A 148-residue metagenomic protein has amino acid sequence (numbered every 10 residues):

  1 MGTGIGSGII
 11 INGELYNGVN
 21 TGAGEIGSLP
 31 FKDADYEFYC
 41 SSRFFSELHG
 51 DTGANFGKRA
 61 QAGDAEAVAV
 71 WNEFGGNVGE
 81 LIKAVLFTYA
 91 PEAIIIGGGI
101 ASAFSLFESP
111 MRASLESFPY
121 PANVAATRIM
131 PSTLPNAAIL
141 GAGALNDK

Functional and structural regions predicted by a protein language model:
G2-G4: Short, small/polar residue-rich loop motifs at catalytic or cofactor-binding pockets
I9-I10, L15, P30-K148: ATP-binding/phosphotransfer module of carbohydrate and carboxylate kinases, centering on a glycine-rich
A23-E25: A short acidic/small-residue loop/turn micro-motif
